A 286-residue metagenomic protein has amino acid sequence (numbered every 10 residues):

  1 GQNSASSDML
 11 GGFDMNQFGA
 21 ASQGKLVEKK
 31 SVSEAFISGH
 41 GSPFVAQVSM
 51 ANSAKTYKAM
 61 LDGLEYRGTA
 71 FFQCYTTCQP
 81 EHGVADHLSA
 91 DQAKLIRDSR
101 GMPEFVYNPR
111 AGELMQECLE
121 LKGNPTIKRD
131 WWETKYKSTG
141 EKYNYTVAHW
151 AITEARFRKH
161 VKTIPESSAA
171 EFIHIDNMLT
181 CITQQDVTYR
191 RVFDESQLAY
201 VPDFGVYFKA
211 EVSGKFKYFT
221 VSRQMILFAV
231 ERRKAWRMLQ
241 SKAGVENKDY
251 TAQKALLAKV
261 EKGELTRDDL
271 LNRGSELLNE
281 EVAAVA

Functional and structural regions predicted by a protein language model:
G1-S6, F36, A286: Generic low-polarity alpha-helical segments
Q2-G12, K58-A59, H82-H87: Short acidic, glycine/serine/threonine-rich loops at helix termini
L10-Y66: Conserved thiamine diphosphate
Q17-A21, A70-F71, I96-S99: Glycine-rich loops and low-complexity Gly/Arg-rich segments that provide flexible linkers or classic glycine-based
V45-Q47, F71, E104: Conserved beta-strand scaffold positions in the cores of enzyme catalytic domains, especially in NTP/NDP-utilizing
S49-H82, A90-A93: ATP/pyrophosphate-binding catalytic subdomain of soluble kinases
T76-A286: Flexible, low-complexity linker and terminal segments
